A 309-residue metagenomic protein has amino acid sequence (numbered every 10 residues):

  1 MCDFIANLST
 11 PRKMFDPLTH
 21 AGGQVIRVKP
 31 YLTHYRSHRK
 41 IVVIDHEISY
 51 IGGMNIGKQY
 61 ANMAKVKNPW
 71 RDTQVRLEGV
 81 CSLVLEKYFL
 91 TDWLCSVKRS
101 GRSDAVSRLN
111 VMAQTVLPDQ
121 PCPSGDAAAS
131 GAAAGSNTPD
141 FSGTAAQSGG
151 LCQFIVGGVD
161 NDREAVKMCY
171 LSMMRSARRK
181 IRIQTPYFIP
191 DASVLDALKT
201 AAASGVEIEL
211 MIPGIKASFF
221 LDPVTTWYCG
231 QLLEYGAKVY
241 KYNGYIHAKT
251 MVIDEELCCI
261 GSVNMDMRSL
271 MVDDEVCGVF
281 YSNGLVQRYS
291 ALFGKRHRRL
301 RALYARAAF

Functional and structural regions predicted by a protein language model:
M1-F309: Charged, low-complexity intrinsically disordered terminal segments
